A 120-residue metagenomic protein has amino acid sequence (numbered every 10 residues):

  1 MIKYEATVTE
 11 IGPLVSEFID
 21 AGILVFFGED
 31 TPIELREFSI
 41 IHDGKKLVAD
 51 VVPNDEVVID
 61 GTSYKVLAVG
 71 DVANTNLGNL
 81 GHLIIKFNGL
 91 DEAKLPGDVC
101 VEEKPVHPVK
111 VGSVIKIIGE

Functional and structural regions predicted by a protein language model:
M1-F38, S113-V114, I118: N-terminal disorder-to-order initiation segments that are Gly/Lys/Arg-biased and fold into the first beta/loop/alpha
F26, F87-E120: Helix-rich interaction surfaces within compact, conserved domain-sized segments that mediate assembly or partner
L35-K46, E92-V101: Short, structured beta-strand/loop micro-motifs enriched in basic residues and often containing a Trp
L47, P53, A73, E103-P105: Short, conserved secondary-structure segments in the cores of folded domains
A49-V52, V57-V58, V109: Short, well-ordered loop/turn sites that connect or cap secondary structure elements
D60-G61, G119: Conserved "cap/hinge" positions at secondary-structure junctions
T62-S63, G70-T75: Short, conserved beta-turn/loop elements at beta-strand boundaries and strand-helix junctions
A73-I84: Short, solvent-exposed secondary-structure boundary/capping segments
